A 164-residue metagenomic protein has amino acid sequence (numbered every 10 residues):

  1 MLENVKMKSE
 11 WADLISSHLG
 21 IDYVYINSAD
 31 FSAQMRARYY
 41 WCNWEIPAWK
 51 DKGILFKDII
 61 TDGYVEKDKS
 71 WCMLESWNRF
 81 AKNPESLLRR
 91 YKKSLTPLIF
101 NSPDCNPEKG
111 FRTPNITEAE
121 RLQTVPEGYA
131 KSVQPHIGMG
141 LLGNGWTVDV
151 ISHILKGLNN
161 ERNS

Functional and structural regions predicted by a protein language model:
M1-T113, E118: Class I S-adenosyl-L-methionine
S17-L19, I26, A37, I54 (+4 more regions): Catalytic phosphate/metal-binding cores of nucleic-acid and nucleotide-processing enzymes, i.e., regions that mediate
L88, S132-I137: Short coil/turn segments at secondary-structure boundaries
I116-K131: Glycine-rich, acidic and aromatic/proline-enriched surface loops and short helix-turn segments that act as binding
N160-S164: Phosphate-handling active-site elements
